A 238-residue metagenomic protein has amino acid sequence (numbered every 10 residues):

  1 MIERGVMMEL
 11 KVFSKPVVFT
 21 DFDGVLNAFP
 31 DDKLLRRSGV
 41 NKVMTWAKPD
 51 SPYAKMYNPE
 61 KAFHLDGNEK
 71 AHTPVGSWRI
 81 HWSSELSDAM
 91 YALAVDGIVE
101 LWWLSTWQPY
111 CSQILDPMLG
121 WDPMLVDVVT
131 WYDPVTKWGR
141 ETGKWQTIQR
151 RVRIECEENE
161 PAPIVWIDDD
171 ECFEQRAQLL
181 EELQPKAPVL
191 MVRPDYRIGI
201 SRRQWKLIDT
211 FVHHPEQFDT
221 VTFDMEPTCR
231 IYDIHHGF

Functional and structural regions predicted by a protein language model:
M1-T20, P30-G39, F218-F238: Non-catalytic pre-domain segments flanking phosphatase-related domains
R4, N68, L93-D96, E182-K186: Low-complexity, intrinsically disordered/propeptide-like segments
G5-V6, S87-D88, Q146, R150: A generic local structural motif
E9-V135: Alpha-helical substrate-recognition element adjacent to the catalytic core
Y110-F238: C-terminal cap/substrate-recognition subdomain and adjoining C-terminal extension of metal-dependent phosphatase-like
